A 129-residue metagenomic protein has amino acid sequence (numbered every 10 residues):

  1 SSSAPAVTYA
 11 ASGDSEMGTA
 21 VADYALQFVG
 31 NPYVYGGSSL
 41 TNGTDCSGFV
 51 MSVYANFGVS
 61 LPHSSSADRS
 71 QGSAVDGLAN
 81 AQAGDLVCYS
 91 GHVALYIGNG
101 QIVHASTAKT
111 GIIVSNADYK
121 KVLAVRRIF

Functional and structural regions predicted by a protein language model:
S1-P32, K121-F129: Intrinsically disordered, low-complexity, Pro/Ser/Thr/Asn/Gly/Ala-rich spacer/linker segments adjacent to signal
T8, T19, T41-T44, S73 (+1 more regions): Residue-identity detector for threonine
A11, Y24-A83: Catalytic cysteine-centered active-site loop
M51, V59-D118, F129: ...with weaker cross-activation on analogous glycine-rich loops/strands in unrelated enzymes
